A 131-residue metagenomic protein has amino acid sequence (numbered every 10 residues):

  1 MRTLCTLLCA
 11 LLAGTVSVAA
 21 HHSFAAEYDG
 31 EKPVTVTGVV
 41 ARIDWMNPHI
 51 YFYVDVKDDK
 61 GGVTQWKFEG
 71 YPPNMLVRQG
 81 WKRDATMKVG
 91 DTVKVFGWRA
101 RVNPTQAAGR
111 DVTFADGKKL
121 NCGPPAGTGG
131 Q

Functional and structural regions predicted by a protein language model:
C5-S17: Bacterial N-terminal signal peptides
A19-V34: Short boundary/loop segments of OB/S1/cold-shock single-stranded nucleic-acid-binding domains
V36-V40: Conserved hydrophobic positions within beta-strands
M46-K57: Short aromatic-glycine-enriched beta-strand elements
G62-N74: Short, basic/aromatic beta-hairpin or loop at an interaction surface
R78-V95: Short nucleic-acid-contacting surface segments enriched for D/E, G, S/T with interspersed K/R
A100-P124: OB-fold/S1-family single-stranded nucleic acid-binding modules
T128-Q131: Glycine- and charge-enriched low-complexity intrinsically disordered segments
